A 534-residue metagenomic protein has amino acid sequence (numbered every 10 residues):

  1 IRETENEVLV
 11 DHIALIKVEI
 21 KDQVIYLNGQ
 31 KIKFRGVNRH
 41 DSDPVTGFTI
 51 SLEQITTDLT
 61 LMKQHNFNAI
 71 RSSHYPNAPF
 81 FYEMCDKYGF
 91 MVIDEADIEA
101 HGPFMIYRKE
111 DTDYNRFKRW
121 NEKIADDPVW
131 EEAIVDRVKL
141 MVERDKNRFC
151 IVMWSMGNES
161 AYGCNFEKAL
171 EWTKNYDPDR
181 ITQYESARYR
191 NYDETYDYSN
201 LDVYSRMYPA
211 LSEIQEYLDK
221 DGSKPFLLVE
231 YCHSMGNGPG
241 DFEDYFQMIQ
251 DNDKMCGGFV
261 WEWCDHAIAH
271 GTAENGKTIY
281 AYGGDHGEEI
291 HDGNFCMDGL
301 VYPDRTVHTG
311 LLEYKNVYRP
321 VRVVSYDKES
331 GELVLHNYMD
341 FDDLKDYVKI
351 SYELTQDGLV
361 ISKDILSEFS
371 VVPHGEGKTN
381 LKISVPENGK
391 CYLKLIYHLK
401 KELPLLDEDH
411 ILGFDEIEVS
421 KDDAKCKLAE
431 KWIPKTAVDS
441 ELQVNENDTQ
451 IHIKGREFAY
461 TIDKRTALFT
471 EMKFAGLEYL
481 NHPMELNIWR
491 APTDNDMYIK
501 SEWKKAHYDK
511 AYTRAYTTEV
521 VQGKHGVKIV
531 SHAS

Functional and structural regions predicted by a protein language model:
R2-L9, V385-L428: Terminal connector regions
T4-E5, Q356-G358, K401-L403, A475-E478: Solvent-exposed strand-loop boundary residues in beta-sheet-rich modules
E7-V334, Y338-D346, S351-I361: Extended substrate-binding grooves/exosites of carbohydrate-active enzymes
V8-H12, K363-E368, K378-N380, I411-E416 (+1 more regions): Well-ordered beta-strand positions in beta-sheet-rich domains
V135, E332-M339, L381, L393-Y397 (+1 more regions): Buried hydrophobic-core signal for structured, non-transmembrane domains
S330, Y347-S351, Y392, Q450 (+1 more regions): Exposed beta-strand and adjacent loop surfaces of beta-rich binding modules that mediate intermolecular recognition
V348, D357-N388, Y397: Intrinsically disordered, low-complexity Pro/Gly/Ser/Thr-rich segments with frequent PxxP/GP/PP motifs and embedded
K382-N388, L403, V419-S534: Beta-strand/loop-rich accessory regions of lumenal/periplasmic or secreted enzymes, predominantly carbohydrate-active
